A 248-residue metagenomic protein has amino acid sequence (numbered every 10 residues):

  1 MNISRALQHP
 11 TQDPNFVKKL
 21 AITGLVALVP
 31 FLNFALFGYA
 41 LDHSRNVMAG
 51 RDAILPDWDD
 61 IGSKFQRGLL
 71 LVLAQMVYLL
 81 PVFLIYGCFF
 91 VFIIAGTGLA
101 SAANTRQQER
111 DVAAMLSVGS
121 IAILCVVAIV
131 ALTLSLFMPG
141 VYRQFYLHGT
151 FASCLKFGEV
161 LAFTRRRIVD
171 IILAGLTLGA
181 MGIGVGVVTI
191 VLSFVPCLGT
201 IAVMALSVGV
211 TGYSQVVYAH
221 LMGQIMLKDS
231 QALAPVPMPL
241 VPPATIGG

Functional and structural regions predicted by a protein language model:
N2-P10, F37-L73, G87-A114, M138-I168 (+1 more regions): Membrane-interface segments at transmembrane-helix boundaries
T11-Q12, V208: Helix-centric, low-specificity signal for extended rod-like, repetitive segments
Q12-L28, G62-F83, V169-G184: Alpha-helical membrane-anchoring segments
A27-A49, Y86, A113-C154, G175 (+1 more regions): Selective recognition of hydrophobic, aromatic-rich stretches within alpha-helical transmembrane segments of polytopic
Q75-I94, L178-C197, P235-P243: Alpha-helical membrane-embedding segments and immediately adjacent membrane-interface amphipathic helices
L79, F90, I123, V127 (+1 more regions): Residue-level recognition of alpha-helix termini/interfacial anchor residues
G248: Cys/His-rich metal-coordination motifs, chiefly Zn-binding "fingers/knuckles"
